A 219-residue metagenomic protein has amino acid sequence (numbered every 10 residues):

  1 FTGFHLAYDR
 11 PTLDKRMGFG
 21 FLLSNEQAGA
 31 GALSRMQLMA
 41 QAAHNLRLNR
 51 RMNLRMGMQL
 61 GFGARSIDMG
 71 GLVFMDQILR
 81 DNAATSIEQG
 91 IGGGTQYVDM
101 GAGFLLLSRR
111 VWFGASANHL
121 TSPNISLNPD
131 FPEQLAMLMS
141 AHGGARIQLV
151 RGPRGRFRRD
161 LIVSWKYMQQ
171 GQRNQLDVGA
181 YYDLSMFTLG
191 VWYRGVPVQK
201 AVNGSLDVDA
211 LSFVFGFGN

Functional and structural regions predicted by a protein language model:
F1-N219: Subset of outer-membrane beta-barrel
